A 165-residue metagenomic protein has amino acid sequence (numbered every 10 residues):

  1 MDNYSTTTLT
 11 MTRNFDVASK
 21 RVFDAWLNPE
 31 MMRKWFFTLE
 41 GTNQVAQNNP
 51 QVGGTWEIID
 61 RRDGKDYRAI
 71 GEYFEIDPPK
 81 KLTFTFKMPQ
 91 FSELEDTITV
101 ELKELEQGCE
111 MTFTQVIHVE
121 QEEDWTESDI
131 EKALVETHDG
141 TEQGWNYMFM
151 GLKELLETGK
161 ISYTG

Functional and structural regions predicted by a protein language model:
M1-N43: Hydrophobic ligand-binding cavity/cleft-lining segments
R13, A46, A69-F74, D96-E104: Hydrophobic/aromatic beta-strand elements that line small-molecule binding cavities or substrate pockets in beta-rich
S19-K20, N49, F74-K80, E101-E110: A short, structured loop/turn motif at beta-sheet edges
V22-F23, M32, W56, Y73 (+4 more regions): Hydrophobic pocket/interface hotspot
N43-K87: Glycine-rich portal/gate segments that line the openings of hydrophobic small-molecule binding cavities
Q44-V45, G151-G165: Short, highly charged C-terminal tails/helix-capping segments
D63-K65, Q90-L94, M148: Short glycine/serine/proline-enriched coil/turn segments at secondary-structure junctions
M88-G140, Y163-T164: Beta-strand/loop substructures that line and gate deep hydrophobic ligand-binding cavities in soluble
